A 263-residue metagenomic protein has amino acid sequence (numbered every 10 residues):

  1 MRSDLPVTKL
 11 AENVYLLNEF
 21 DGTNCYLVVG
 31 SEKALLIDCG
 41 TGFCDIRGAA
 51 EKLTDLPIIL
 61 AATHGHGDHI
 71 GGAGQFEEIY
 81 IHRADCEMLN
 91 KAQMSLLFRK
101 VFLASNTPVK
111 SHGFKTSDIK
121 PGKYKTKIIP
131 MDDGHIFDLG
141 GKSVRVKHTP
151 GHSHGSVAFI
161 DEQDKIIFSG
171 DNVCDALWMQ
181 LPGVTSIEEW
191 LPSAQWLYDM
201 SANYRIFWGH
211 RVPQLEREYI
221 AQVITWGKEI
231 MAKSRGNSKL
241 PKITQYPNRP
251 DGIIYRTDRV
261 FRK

Functional and structural regions predicted by a protein language model:
D4-K52, A158-D171: Conserved beta-strand hairpin/beta-sheet module of binuclear metal-dependent hydrolase folds, prominently
T8-L10, V28, H135-L139, T244: Short acidic-hydrophobic surface loop/beta-edge motif
L36-C39, I58-D68, Y80-R83, H148-G151 (+2 more regions): Active-site neighborhood of phospho(di)ester-bond hydrolases with catalytic His/Asp-centered motifs
G42-D138, I224-G236: Active-site HxH/HxHxD metal-binding segment of metal-dependent hydrolases
G42-D45, G65-G72, C86-M88, S153-S156 (+2 more regions): Active-site environment of divalent metal-dependent phosphoester hydrolases
D133-I160: Core dinuclear metal-dependent hydrolase active-site scaffold
V184-P192: Charged helix-capping and loop-helix junction motifs
Q195-K263: Accessory terminal helices/loops
